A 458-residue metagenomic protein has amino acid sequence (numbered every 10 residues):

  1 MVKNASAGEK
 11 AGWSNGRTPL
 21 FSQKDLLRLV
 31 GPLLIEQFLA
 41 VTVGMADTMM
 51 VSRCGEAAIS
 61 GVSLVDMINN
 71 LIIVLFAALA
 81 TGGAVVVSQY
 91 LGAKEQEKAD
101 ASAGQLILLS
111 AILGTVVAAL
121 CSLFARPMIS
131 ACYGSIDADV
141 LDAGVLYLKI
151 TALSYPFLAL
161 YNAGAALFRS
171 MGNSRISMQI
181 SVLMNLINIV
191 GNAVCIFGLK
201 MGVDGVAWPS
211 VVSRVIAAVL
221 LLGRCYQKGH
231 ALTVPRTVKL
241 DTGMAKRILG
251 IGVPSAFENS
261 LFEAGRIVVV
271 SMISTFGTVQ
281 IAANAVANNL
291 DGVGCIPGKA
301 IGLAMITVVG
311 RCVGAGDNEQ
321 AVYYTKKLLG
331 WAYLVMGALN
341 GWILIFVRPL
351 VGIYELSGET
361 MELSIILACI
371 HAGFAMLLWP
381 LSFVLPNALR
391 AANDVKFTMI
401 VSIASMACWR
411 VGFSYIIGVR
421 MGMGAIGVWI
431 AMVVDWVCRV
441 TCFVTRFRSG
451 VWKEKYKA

Functional and structural regions predicted by a protein language model:
M1-L33, V87-S154, I196-V253, V309-A375 (+1 more regions): Short alpha-helical transmembrane segments in multi-pass integral membrane proteins
R17-M49, R53-C54, N70-G82, V86 (+5 more regions): N-terminal transmembrane alpha-helices
R28-D47, I150, M184, S213-A217 (+3 more regions): Transmembrane helical elements of multi-pass membrane transporters/channels
Q37-V41, V74, G114, A118 (+11 more regions): Residue-level hotspots within the lipid-embedded alpha helices of multi-pass solute transporters
F38-S60, I129-A138, V194-M201, S260-V293 (+3 more regions): Helix-terminus/linker motif at the lipid-water interface of multi-pass membrane proteins
E56-M67, G144, L148, A207 (+4 more regions): Small-residue hotspots at the loop-to-helix junctions and early N-terminal turns of transmembrane alpha-helices
I59-A119, L158-S177, V270, I281-V347 (+1 more regions): Small-residue-rich hydrophobic transmembrane alpha-helices
A80, I150-R169, S177-N188, V206-L221 (+5 more regions): Short runs within selected transmembrane alpha-helices of multi-pass transporters and secretion channels
